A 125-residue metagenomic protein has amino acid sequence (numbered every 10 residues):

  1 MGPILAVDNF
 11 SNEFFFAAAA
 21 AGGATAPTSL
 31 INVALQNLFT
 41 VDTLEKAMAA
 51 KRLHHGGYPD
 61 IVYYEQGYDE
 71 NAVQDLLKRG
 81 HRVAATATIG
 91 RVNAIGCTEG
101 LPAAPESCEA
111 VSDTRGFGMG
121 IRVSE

Functional and structural regions predicted by a protein language model:
M1-T86: Proteins synthesized as precursors that undergo proteolytic processing into mature forms
G67-E125: Cofactor-centric catalytic regions
